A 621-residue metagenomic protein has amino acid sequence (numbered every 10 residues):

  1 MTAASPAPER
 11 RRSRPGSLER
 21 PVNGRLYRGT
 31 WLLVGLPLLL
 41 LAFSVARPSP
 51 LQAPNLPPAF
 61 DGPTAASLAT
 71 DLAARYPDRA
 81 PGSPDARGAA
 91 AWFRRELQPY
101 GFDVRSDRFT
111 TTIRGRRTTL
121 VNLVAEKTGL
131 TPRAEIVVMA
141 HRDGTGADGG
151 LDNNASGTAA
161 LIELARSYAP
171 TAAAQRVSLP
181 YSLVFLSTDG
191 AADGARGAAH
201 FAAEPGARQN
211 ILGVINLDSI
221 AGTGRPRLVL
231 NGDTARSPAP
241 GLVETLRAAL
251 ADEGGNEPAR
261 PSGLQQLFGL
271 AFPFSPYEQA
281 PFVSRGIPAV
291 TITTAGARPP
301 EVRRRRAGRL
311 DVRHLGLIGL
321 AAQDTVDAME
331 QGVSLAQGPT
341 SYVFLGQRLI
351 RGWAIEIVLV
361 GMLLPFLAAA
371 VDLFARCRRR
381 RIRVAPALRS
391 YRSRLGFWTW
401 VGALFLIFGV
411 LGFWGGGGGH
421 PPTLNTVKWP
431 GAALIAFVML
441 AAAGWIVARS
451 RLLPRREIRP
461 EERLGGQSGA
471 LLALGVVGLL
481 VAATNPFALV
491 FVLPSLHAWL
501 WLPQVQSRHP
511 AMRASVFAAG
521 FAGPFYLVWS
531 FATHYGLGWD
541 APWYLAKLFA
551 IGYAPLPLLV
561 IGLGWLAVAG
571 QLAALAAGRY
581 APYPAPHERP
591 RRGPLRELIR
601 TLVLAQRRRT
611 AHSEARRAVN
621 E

Functional and structural regions predicted by a protein language model:
M1-P21, R380-I382, L440, L545: Terminal targeting segments of Actinobacterial cell-envelope proteins
S13-Y27, P386-Y391: Short, Lys/Arg-rich N-terminal segment immediately upstream of the first membrane anchor
Y27-S44: Hydrophobic membrane-insertion alpha-helices, especially the h-region of bacterial N-terminal signal peptides
A42-A46, D372-A375: Juxtamembrane cytosolic interface motif at the C-terminal end of transmembrane helices
F43-Q52, R579-P586: Hydrophobic alpha-helical transmembrane segments in integral membrane proteins
P48-V343: Soluble extramembrane regions of membrane proteins in the secretory/endomembrane system
T294-L363, L367, P555-P557, G562-A581: His/Asp/Glu-rich mid-to-C-terminal helical/loop segments that flank catalytic regions of hydrolases
E356-E621: Alpha-helical transmembrane segments of integral membrane proteins
